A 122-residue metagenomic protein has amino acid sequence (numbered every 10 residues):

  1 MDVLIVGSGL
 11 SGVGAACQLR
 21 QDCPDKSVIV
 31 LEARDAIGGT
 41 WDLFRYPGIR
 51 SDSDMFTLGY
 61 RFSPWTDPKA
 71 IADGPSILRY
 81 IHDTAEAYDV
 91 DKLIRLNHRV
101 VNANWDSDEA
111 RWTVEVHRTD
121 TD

Functional and structural regions predicted by a protein language model:
M1, R20, V28, T40 (+5 more regions): A structure-centric feature marking long, well-folded core domains of fungal metabolic enzymes and membrane transporters
M1-V30: N-terminal Rossmann-like FAD-binding beta1-loop-alpha1 element of flavoenzymes
I5, Q18, R34, D42-L43 (+1 more regions): Short secondary-structure boundary micro-motifs
S8, A33-A36, R99: An acidic- and aromatic-residue-enriched active-site/binding cleft used to recognize and process polar
D22, D52, W105-D108: Intrinsically disordered, low-complexity regulatory regions enriched in Ser/Pro/Gly/Thr and acidic residues
D35-D83: Glycine-rich active-site loop/strand segments that organize a redox cofactor
P68-D122: Feature captures the FAD/FMN-dependent oxidoreductase FAD-binding
